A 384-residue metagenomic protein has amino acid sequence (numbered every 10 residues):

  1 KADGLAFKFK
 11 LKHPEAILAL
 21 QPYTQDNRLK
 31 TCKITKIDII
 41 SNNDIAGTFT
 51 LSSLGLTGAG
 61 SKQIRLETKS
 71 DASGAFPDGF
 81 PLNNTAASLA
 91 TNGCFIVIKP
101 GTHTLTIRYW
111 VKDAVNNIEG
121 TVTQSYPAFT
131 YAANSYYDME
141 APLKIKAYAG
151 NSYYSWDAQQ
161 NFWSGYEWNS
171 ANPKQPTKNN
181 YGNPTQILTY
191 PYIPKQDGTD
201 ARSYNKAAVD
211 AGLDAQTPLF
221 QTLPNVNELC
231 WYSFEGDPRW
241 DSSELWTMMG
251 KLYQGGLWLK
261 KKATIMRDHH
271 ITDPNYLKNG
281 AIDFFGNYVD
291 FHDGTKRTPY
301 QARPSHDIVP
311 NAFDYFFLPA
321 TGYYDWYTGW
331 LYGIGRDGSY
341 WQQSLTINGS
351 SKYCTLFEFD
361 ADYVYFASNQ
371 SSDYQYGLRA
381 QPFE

Functional and structural regions predicted by a protein language model:
K1-T31, N83, V111, S125 (+1 more regions): Short, low-hydrophobicity acidic/polar segments
D3-K12, S88, C94-P100, W330-Y332: Exposed beta-sheet edge/beta-hairpin loop segments within beta-rich domains
Y23, I40-N42, W110, P142 (+3 more regions): Structured loops at beta-to-helix junctions and adjacent beta-edge loops in soluble globular domains
K33-A133, T189-T222, W231, Y315: Tryptophan-paired
T123-A149, D373-E384: A recurrent domain-boundary module in secreted/ectodomain proteins
S135-P142, K146-K206: GGW-centered surface loops in extracellular recognition modules
T189-D268, D273-P274, N279-A281: Intrinsically disordered, low-complexity segments
W246, Y253-E384: C-terminal, surface-exposed recognition/capping segments
